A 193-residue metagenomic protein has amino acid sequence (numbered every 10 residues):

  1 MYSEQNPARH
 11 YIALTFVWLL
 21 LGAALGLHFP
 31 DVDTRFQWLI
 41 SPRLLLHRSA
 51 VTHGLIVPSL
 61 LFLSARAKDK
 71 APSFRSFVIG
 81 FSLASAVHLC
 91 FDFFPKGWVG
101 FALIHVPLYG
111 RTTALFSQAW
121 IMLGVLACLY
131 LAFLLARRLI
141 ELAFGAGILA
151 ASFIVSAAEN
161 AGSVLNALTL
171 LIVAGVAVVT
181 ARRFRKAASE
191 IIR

Functional and structural regions predicted by a protein language model:
M1-R193: N-terminal membrane-targeting hydrophobic helices
